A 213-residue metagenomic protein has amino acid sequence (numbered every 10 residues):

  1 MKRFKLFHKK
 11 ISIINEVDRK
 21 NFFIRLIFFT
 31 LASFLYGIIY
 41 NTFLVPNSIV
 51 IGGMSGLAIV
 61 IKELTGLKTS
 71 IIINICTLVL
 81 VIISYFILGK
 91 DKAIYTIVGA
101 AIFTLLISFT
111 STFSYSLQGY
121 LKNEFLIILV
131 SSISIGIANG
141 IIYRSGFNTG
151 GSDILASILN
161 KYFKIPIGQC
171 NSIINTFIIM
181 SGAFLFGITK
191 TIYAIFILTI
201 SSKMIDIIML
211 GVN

Functional and structural regions predicted by a protein language model:
K2-N213: Core subunits and conserved enzymes of cellular information-processing and envelope-translocation systems across
